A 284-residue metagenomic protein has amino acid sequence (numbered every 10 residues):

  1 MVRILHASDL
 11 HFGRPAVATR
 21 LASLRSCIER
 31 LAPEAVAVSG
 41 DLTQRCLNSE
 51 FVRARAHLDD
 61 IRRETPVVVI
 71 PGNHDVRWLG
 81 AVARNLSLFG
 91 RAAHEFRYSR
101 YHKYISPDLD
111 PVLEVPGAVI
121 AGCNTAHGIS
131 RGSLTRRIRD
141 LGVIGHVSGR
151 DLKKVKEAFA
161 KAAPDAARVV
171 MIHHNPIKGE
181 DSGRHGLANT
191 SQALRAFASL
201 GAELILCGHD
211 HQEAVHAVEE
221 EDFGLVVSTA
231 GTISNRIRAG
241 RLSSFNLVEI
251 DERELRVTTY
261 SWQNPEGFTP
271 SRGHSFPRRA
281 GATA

Functional and structural regions predicted by a protein language model:
M1-E64, I144, R150, E157: N-terminal active-site segment of His-dependent metallophosphoesterases
V2-H11, G117-S133, V169-M171, L225-T232: Active-site-proximal beta-strand elements of phosphoester/diester hydrolases
A7-S8, V36-D41, P66-N73, V169-H173 (+2 more regions): Active-site neighborhood of phospho(di)ester-bond hydrolases with catalytic His/Asp-centered motifs
G13-A16, Q44-S49, R53, N73-A81 (+4 more regions): Active-site environment of divalent metal-dependent phosphoester hydrolases
R53-E157, A162, A196-A198, E221-F223 (+1 more regions): Extended active-site neighborhood of metal-dependent phosphoesterases/phosphodiesterases
S130-H146, K153, K161-L204, D210: Active-site-proximal segments of metal-dependent phosphoesterases and phosphodiesterases across multiple
S182-R253: Conserved beta-sheet core of the metallophosphoesterase superfamily
E249-A284: A short C-terminal boundary segment appended to hydrolase-like catalytic domains
